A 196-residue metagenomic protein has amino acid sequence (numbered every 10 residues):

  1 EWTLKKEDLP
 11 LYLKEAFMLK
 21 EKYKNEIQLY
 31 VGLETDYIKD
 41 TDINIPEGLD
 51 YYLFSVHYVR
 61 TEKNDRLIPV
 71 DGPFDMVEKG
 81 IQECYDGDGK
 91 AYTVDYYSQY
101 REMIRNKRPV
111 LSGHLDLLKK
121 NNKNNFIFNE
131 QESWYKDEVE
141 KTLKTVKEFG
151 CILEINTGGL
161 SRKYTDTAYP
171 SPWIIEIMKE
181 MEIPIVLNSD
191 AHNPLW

Functional and structural regions predicted by a protein language model:
E1-F74, G89-V94, W196: A metal-dependent hydrolase metal-coordination microenvironment
Q28, I152, P184: Residue-level detector of anion-binding/catalytic polar loops
V31, L111, I185-L187: Residue-level marker for buried hydrophobic side chains located in beta-strands that build the well-ordered beta-sheet
G32-E34, N156-G158, N188: Conserved beta-strand termini and adjacent loop/short-helix elements that scaffold enzyme active sites in alpha/beta
D36-T41, S161-P170, N193-W196: Acidic-and-aromatic substrate-binding clefts and catalytic sites of carbohydrate-active enzymes
L53-T61, R66-M181: Domain-core and long-helix interface of multi-subunit machines
L115, I183-W196: Short acidic/histidine-rich active-site segments
